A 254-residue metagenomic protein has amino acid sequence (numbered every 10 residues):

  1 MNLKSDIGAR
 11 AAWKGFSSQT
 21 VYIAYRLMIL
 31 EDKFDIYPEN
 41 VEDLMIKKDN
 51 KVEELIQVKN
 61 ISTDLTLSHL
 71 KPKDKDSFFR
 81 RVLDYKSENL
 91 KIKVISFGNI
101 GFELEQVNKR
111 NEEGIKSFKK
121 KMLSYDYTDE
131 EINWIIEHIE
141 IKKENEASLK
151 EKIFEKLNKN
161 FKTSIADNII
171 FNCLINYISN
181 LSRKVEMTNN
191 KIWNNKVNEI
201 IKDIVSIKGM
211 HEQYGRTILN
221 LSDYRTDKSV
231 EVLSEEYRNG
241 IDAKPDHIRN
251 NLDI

Functional and structural regions predicted by a protein language model:
M1-A12, I61-I254: Acidic metal-coordinating catalytic centers involved in nucleic-acid phosphodiester chemistry
S5-G8, A12-W13, S17-R80: Catalytic centers of nucleases
